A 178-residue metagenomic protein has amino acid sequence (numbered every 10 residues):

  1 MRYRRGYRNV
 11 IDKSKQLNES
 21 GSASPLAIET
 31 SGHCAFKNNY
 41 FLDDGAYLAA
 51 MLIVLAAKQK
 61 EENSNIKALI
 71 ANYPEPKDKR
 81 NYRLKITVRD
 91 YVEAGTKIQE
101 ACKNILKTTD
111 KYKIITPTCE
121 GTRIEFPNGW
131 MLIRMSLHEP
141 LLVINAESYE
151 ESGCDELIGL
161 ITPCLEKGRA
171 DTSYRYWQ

Functional and structural regions predicted by a protein language model:
M1-Q178: Phosphate-binding and adjacent anionic-ligand microenvironments
